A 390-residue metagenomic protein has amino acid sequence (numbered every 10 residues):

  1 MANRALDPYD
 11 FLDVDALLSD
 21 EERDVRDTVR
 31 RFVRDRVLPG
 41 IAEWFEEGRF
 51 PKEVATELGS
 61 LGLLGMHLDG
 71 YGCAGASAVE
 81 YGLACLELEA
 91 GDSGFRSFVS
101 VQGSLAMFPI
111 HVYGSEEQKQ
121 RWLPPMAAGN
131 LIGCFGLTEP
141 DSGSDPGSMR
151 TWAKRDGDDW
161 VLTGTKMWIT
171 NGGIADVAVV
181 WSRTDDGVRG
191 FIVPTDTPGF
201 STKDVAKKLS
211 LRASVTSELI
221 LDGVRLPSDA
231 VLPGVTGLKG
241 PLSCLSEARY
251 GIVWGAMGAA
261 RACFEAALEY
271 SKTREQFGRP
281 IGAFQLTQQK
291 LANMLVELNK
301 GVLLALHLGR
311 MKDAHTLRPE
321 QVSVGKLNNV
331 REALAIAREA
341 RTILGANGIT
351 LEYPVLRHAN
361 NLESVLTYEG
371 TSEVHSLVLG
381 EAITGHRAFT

Functional and structural regions predicted by a protein language model:
M1-G91, V101, Y113-Q118, P125 (+4 more regions): Alpha-helical interface subdomain recognition
A76, D145-G147, N171-A175, R212-S214 (+1 more regions): Short glycine/proline-enriched turns and hinge-like loops at secondary-structure junctions
S97-E117, G143: N-terminal glycine-rich flavin-associated loop
M126, D141-S144, W168-N171, R183 (+1 more regions): Short Gly/Pro-enriched turn/cap motifs at secondary-structure boundaries
G129-L137: A short, Trp-centered hydrophobic/proline-enriched beta-strand micro-motif
S148, D196-R225: Flexible, small-/acidic-enriched active-site or ligand-binding loops
R150, D158-D159, T163-K203: A short core secondary-structure module
S217-S243: A short, charged helix-loop
